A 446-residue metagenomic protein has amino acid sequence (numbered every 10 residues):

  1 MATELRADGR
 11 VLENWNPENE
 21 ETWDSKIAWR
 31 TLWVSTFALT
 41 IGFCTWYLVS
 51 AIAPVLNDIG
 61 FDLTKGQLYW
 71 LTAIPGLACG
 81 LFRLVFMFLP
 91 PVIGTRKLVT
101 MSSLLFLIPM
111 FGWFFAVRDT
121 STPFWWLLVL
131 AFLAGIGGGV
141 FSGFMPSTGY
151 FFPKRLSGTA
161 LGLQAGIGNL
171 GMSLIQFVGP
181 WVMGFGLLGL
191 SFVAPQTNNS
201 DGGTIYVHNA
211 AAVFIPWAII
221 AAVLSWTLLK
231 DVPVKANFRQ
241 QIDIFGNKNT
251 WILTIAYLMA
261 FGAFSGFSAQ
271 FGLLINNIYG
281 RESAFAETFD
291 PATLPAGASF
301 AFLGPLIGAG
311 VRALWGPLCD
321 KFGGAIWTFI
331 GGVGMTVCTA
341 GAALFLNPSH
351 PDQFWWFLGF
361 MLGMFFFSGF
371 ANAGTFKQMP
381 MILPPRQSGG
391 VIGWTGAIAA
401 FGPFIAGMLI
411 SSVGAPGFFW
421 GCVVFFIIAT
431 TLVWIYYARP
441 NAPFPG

Functional and structural regions predicted by a protein language model:
V49-P54, N247-A309: Extracytoplasmic gate region of multi-pass secondary transporters
W70-F88, F302-L314: Central cavity-lining transmembrane alpha-helices of secondary-active solute carriers, predominantly the Major
V92-S103, D320-V333: Cytoplasmic membrane-interface "Motif A"-like loop-to-helix N-cap segments of 12-TM Major Facilitator Superfamily
G139-P153, G369-L383: Intracellular juxtamembrane helix-capping segments at the cytosolic ends of symmetry-related transmembrane helices
G158-G184, T395-A406: Glycine-rich segments within core transmembrane alpha-helices of 12-TM secondary carriers
M172, I382-A415: A late C-terminal transmembrane helix in Major Facilitator Superfamily
G184, I215-V234, L432-Y437: C-terminal membrane-cytosol helix-exit motif in multi-pass small-molecule transporters
G323-T375: C-terminal transmembrane helical hairpin of 12-TM major facilitator-type secondary transporters
